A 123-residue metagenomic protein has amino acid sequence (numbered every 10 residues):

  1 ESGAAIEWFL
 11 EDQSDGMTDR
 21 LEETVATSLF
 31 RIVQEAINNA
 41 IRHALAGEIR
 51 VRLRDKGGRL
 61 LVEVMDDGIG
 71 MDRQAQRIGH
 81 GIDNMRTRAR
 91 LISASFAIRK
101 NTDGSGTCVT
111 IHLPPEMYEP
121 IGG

Functional and structural regions predicted by a protein language model:
E1-G123: Coiled-coil dimerization/phosphotransfer module
